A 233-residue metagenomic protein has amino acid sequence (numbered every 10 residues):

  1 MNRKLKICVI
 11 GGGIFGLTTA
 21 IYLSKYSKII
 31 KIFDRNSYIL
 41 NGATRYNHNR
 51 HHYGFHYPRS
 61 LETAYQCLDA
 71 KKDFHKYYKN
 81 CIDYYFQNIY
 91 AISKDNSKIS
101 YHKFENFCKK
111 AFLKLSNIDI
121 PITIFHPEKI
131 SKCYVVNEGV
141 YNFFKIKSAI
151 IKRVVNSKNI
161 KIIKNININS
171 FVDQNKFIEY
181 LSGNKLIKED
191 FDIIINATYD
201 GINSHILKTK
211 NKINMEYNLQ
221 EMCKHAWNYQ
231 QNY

Functional and structural regions predicted by a protein language model:
L5, I82-I92, D119-S157, K161: Helix-loop-beta segment of a Rossmann-like dinucleotide-binding subdomain
L5, S27, S131, F191-D192: Short, well-ordered alpha-helix to beta-strand connector turns
L5-K31: N-terminal Rossmann-like FAD-binding beta1-loop-alpha1 element of flavoenzymes
K25-Y46: Glycine-rich FAD pyrophosphate-binding loop
L40, N184-Y233: Central helical "cap/lid" subdomain
H48-K132: Dinucleotide-binding Rossmann-like beta1-alpha1 core, especially the glycine-rich loop that anchors the ADP
Y134-I193, A197-I202: Helical element adjacent to the flavin cofactor pocket in flavoenzyme catalytic cores
